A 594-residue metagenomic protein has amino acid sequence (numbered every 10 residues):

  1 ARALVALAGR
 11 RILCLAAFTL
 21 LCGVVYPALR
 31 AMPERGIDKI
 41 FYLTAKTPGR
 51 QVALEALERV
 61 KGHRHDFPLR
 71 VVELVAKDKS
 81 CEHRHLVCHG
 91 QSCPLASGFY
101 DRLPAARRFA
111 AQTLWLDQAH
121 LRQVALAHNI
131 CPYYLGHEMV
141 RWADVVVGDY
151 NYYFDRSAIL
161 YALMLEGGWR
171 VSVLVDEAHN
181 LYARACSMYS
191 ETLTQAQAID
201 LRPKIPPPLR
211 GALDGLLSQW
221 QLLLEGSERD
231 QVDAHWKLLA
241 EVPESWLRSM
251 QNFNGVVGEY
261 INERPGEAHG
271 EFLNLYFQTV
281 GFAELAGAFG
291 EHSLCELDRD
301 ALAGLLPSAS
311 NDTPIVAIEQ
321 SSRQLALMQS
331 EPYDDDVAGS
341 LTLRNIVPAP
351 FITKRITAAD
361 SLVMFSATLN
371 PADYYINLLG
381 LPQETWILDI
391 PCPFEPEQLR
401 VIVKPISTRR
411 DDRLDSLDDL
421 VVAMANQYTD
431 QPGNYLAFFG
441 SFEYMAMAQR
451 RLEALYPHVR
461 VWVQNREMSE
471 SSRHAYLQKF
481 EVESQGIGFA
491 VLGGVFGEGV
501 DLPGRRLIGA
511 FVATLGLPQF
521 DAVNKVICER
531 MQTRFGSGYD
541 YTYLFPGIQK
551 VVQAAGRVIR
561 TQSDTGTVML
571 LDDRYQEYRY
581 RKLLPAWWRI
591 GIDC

Functional and structural regions predicted by a protein language model:
A8-P27: Walker A/P-loop
R30, Q51, E55, H128-V145 (+3 more regions): Signature of the SF2 helicase/ATPase Hel1-core->accessory helical subdomain module
M32-V146, N151-F154, D214, S218-A240 (+4 more regions): A substrate-engagement module of RecA-like helicase motors
K39-K46, V363-F365, G433-G440, Y444 (+1 more regions): Conserved RecA-like ASCE P-loop NTPase motor core of nucleic-acid helicases/translocases
L121-R141, V146, S157-M164, E259-R400 (+4 more regions): A contiguous, basic/glycine-rich beta-loop/short-helix subdomain that forms a polymer-engagement track
K354, P405-G440: Conserved interdomain hinge at the start of the Helicase C-terminal
P405-L414, R466-Y575: Conserved RecA-like P-loop NTPase helicase motor core
G440-N465: Conserved helicase motor "Helicase C" RecA-like lobe of SF1/SF2 P-loop NTPases
